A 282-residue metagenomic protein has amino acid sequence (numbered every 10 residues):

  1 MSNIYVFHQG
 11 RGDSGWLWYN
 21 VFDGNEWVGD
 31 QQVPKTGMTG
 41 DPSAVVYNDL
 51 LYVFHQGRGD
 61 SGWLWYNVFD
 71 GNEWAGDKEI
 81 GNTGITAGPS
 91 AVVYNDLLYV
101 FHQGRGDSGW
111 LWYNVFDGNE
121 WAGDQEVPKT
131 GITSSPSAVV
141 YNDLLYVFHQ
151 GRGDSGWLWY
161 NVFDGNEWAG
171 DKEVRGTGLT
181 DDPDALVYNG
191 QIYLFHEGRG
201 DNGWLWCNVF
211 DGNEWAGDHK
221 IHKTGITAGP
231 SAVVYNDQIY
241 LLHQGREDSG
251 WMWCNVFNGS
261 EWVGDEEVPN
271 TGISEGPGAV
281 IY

Functional and structural regions predicted by a protein language model:
M1-Y282: A structural motif
